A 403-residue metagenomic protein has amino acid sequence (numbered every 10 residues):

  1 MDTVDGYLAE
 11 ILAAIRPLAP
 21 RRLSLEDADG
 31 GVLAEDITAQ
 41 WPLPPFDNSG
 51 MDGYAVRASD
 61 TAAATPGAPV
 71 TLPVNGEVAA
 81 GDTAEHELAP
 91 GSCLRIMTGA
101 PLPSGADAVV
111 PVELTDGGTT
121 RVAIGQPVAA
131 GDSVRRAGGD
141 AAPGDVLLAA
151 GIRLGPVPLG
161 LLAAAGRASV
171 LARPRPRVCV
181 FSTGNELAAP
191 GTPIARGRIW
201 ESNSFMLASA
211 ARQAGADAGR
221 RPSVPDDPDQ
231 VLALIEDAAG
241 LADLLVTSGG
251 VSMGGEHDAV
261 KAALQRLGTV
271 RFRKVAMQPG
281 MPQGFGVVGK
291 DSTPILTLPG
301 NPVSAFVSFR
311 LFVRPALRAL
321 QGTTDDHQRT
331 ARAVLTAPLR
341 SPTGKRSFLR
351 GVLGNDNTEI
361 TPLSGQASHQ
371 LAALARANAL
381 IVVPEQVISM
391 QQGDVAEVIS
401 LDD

Functional and structural regions predicted by a protein language model:
M1-D5, A168-L298, P302-S308: Helix-rich terminal scaffold detector
M1-P69, L154: Intrinsically disordered, low-complexity, positively charged segments
D2, R21-E26, A34-E35, N48 (+2 more regions): Flexible glycine/proline-rich
D2, Y54-P225, I360, S364 (+2 more regions): Short, glycine/charged-enriched hinge/interface segments at domain edges or termini
L12-A19, D36, A58, L102 (+11 more regions): Structural signal for hydrophobic packing residues in well-ordered secondary-structure cores of soluble enzyme domains
D29-P42, T83-R95, A142, F285-P294: Short, hydrophobic/aliphatic alpha-helical segments
D47-S49, A62-G67, E85-A89, L102-S104 (+13 more regions): Solvent-exposed alpha-helices and their adjacent loops that cap or buttress functional pockets in soluble metabolic
